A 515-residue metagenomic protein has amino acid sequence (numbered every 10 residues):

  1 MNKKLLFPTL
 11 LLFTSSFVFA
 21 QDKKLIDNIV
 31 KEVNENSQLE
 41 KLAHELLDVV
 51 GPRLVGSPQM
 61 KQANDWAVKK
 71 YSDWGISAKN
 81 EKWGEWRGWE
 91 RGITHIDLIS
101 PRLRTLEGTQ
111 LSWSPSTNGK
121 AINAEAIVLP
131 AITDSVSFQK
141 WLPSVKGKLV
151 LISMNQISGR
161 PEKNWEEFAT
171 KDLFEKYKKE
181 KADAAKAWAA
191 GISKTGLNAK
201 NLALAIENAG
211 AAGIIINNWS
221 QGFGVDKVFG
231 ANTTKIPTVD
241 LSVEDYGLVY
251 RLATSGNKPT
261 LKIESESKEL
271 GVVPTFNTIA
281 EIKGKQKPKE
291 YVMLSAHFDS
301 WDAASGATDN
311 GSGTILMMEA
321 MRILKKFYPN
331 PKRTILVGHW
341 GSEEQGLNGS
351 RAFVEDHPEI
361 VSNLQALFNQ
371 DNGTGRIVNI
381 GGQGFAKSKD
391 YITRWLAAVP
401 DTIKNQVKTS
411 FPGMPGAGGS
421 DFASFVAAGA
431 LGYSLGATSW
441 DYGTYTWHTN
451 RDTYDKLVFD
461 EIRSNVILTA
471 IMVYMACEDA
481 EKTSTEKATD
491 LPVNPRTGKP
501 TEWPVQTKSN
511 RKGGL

Functional and structural regions predicted by a protein language model:
M1-D22: Bacterial Sec-dependent N-terminal signal peptides
D22, E35, H44, D48-A182: Noncatalytic luminal/extracellular "stalk/propeptide" segments of secretory-pathway proteins
K23-S57, W83, I93, Q221-G230 (+5 more regions): N-terminal capping segment at the start of a domain
K24-L25, S114-Q139, F223, V228-A307 (+2 more regions): Soluble metallo-hydrolase cores and metallopeptidase-like ectodomains found primarily in the secretory/periplasmic
I26-N34, V49-P58, H95, A124-I132 (+11 more regions): Second-shell loop/turn segments in exported
L42-E45, N80, V128, L149-S153 (+10 more regions): Structural recognition of the beta-strand scaffold that forms the well-ordered cores of secreted hydrolase catalytic
L103-T105, G119, A124, P143 (+5 more regions): Metal-dependent peptidase/peptidase-like ectodomains
P237-L241, R322, G443-L515: His/Asp/Glu-rich mid-to-C-terminal helical/loop segments that flank catalytic regions of hydrolases
